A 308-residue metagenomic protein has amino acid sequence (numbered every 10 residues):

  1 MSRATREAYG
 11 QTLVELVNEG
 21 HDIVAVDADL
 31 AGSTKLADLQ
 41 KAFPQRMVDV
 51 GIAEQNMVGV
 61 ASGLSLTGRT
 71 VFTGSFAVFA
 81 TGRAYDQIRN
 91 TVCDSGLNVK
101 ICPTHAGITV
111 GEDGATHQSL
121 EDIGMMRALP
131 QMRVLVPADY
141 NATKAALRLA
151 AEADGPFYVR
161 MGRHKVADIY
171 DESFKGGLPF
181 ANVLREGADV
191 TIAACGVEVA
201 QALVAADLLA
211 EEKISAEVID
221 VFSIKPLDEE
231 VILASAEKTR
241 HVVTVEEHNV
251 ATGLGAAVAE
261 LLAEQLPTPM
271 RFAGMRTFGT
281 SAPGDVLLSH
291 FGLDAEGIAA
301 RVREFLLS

Functional and structural regions predicted by a protein language model:
M1-R160, K165: Thiamine diphosphate
R6-E7, E19-D22, L30-A37, K41 (+2 more regions): Thiamine diphosphate
